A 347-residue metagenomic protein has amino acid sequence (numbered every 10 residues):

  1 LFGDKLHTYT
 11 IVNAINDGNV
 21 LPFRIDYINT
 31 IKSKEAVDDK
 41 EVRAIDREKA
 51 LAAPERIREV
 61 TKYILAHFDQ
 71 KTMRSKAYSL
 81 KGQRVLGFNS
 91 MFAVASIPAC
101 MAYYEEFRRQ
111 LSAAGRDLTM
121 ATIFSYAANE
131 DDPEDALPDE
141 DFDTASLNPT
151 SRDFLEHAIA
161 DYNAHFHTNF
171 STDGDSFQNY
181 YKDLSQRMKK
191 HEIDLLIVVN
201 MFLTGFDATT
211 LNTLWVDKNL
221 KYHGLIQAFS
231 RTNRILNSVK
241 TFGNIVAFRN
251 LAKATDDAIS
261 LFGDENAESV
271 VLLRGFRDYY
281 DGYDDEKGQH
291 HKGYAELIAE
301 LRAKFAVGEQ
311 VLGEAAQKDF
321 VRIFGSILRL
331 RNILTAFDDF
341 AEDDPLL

Functional and structural regions predicted by a protein language model:
L1-A50, I57-R58, L203-R274: Signature of the SF2 helicase/ATPase Hel1-core->accessory helical subdomain module
G3, K49-R56, V60, A95 (+7 more regions): Catalytic cores of large soluble enzymes that bind and process phosphate-bearing ligands
T8, A44, T61, C100 (+11 more regions): Alpha-helix initiation and N-capping motif
N16-P22, V85-N89, V94, D117 (+5 more regions): Short, well-ordered loop/turn elements at secondary-structure boundaries
A36-V42, A66, T72, S171-T172 (+1 more regions): Active-site-adjacent bridging/hinge elements
K49-L195: Conserved C-terminal RecA-like helicase domain
Y63-H67, K71, Y103-Q110, Y126 (+9 more regions): Generic, well-ordered alpha-helical scaffold segments in large soluble proteins
L236-L346: Long, hydrophobic alpha-helical segments
